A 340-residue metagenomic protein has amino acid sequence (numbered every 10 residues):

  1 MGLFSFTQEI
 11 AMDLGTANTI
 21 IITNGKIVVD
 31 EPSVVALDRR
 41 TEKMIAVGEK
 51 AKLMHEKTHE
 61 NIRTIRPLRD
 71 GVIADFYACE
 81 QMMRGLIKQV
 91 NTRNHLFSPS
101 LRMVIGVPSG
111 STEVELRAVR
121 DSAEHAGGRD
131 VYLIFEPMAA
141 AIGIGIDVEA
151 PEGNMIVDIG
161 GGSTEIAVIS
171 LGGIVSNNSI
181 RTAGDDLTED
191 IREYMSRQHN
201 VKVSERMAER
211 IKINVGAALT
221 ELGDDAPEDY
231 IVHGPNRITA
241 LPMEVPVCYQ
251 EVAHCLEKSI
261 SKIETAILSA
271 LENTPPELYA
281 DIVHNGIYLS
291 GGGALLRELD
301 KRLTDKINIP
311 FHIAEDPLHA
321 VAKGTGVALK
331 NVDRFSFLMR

Functional and structural regions predicted by a protein language model:
M1-I159, A167-I287, A294-R340: Nucleotide/phosphate-binding catalytic cleft detector across ATP-hydrolyzing and phosphate-transferring enzymes
